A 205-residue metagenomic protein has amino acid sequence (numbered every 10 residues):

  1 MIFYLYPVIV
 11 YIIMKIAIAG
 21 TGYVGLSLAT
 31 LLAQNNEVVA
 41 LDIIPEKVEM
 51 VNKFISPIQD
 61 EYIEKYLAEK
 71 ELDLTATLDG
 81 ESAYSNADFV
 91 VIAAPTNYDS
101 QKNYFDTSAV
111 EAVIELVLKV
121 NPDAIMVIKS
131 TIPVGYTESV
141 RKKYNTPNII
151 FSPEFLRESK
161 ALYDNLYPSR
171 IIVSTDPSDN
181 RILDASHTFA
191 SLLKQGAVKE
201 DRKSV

Functional and structural regions predicted by a protein language model:
M1-I13: Short, Lys/Arg-enriched N-terminal segments with co-localized hydrophobic residues within the first ~10-30 amino acids
V10-S204: Structural/interface elements that position substrates and couple domains in central-metabolism enzymes
